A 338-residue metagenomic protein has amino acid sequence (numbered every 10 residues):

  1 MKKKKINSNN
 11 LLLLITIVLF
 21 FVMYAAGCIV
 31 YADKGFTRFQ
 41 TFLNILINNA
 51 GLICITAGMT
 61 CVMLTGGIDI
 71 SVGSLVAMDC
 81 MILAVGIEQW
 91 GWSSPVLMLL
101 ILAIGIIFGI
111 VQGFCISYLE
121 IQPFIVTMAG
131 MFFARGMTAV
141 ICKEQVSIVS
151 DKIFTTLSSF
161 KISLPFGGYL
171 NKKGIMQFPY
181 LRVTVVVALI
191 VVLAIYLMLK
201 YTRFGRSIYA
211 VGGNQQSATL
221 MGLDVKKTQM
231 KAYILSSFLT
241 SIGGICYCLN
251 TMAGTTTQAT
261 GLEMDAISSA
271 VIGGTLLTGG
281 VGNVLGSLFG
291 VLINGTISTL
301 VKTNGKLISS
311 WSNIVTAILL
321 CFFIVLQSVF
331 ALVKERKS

Functional and structural regions predicted by a protein language model:
M1-F21, A25-A26, G213-Q216, L220-K227 (+1 more regions): Cytosolic-side transmembrane-helix boundaries in multi-pass membrane proteins
K2-T56, W90-V96, K173-Q177, K337-S338: Membrane-interfacial amphipathic/re-entrant helices at transmembrane-helix boundaries
N7, P123-Y201, M230, G254-T256 (+2 more regions): Transmembrane helix-bundle core of multi-pass membrane transporters and related energy-transducing complexes
Y24-I29, R38-W90, C115-I121, A270 (+2 more regions): Single transmembrane alpha-helix segments in multi-pass membrane proteins
N48-G58, M78, A103, I107-I110 (+8 more regions): Hydrophobic alpha-helical segments embedded in the membrane of multi-pass proteins
G91-F132, F289-I293: Alpha-helical transmembrane segments within multi-pass membrane transporters and channels
S93-I101, F108, Q112, L170-A253: Helix-loop-helix "hairpin" substructures at the membrane interface of multi-pass membrane proteins
I234, T240, N250-A317: Transmembrane alpha-helical segments in multi-pass inner-membrane proteins
